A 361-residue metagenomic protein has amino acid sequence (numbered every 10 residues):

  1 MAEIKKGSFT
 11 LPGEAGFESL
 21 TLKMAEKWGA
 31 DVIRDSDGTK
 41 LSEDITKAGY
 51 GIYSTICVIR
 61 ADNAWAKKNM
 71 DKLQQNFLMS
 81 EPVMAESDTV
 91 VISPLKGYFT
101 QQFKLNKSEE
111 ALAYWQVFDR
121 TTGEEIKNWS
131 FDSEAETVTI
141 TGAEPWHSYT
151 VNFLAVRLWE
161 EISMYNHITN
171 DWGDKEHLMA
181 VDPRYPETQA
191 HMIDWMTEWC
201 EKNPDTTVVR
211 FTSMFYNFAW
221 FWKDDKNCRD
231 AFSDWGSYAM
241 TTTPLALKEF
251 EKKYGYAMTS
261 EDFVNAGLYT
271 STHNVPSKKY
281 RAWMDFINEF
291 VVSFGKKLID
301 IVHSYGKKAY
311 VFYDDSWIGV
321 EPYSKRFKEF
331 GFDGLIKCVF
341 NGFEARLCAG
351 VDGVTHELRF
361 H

Functional and structural regions predicted by a protein language model:
M1-H361: Glycan-processing catalytic domains of CAZymes
